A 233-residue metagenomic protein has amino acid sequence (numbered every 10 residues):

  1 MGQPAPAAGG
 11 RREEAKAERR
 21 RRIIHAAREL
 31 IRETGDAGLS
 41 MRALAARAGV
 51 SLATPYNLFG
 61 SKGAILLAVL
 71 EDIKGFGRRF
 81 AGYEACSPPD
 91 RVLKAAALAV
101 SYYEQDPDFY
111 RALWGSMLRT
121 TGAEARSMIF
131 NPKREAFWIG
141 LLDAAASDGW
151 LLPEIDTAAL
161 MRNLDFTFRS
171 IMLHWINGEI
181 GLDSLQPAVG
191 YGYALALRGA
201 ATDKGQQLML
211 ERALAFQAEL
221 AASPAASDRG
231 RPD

Functional and structural regions predicted by a protein language model:
M1-P6, G140-A144, N177-D233: C-terminal peripheral helix-coil segments that are non-catalytic and often amphipathic
M1-T34, G38-R47, A64-L67: Basic, helix-initiating cap at the start of DNA-binding domains
D36, L151, I180-G181: Conserved hydrophobic residue
A48-F59: Short hydrophobic/aromatic patch on the recognition helix
L70-G77: Short, basic, alpha-helical segments at the C-terminal edge of helix-turn-helix-like DNA-binding modules
A81-F109, M161-L164, Q186: Hydrophobic alpha-helical connector segments
Y103-A125, I139-G140, L173-H174, L208-A213: Amphipathic alpha-helical segments used for helix-helix packing
G122-W150, I155-L173, P187-L197: Amphipathic alpha-helical packing segments from all-alpha helical-bundle domains
